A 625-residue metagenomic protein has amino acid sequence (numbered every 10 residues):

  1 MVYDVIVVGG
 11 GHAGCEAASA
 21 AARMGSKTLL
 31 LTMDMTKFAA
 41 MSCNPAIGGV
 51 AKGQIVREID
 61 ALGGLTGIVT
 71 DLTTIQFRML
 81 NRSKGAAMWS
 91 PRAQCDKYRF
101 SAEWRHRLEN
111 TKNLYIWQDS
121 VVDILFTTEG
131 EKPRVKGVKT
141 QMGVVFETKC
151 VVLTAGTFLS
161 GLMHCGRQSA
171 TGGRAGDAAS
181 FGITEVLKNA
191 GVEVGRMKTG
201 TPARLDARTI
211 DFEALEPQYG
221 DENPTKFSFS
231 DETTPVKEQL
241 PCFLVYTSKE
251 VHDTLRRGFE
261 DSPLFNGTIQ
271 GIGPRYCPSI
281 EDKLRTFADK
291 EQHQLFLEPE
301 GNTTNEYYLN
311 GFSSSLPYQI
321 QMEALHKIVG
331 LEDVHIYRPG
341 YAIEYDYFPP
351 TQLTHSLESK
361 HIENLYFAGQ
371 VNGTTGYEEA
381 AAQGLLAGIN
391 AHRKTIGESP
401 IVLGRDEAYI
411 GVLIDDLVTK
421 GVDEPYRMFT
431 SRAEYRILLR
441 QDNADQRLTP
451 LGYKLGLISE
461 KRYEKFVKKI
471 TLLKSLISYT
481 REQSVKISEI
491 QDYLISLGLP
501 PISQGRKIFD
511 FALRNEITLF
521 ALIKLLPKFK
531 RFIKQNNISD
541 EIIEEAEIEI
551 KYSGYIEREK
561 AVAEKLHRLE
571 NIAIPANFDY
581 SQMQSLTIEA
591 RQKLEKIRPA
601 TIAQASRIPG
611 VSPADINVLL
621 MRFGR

Functional and structural regions predicted by a protein language model:
M1-A13: Beta1/beta-strand and adjacent pyrophosphate-binding region of the FAD-binding site in flavoprotein oxidoreductases
Y3, Q141-C150: Core beta-strand elements of the Rossmann-like FAD/NAD(P) dinucleotide-binding domain in flavoenzyme oxidoreductases
S19-D123, M142, T154-R174, A178 (+3 more regions): Conserved N-terminal/central alpha/beta ligand/cofactor-binding core
D34-T36, K52, E185-M322, I414 (+3 more regions): An anion/pyrophosphate-binding glycine-rich loop and adjacent beta-alpha core in soluble alpha-beta enzymes
L125-V144: Conserved beta-strand-loop-beta-strand element in the redox core of flavoprotein oxidoreductases
Y308-N372, V402-D415, S539-K593, R598: A glycine-rich dinucleotide-binding beta-alpha-beta segment and adjacent secondary-structure elements that constitute
A380-I401: Internal hydrophobic alpha-helix adjacent to the cofactor/substrate pocket in enzyme cavities
R432, L438, T449-N617, M621-R625: Extended, charge-enriched "interface" segments that sit outside catalytic cores
